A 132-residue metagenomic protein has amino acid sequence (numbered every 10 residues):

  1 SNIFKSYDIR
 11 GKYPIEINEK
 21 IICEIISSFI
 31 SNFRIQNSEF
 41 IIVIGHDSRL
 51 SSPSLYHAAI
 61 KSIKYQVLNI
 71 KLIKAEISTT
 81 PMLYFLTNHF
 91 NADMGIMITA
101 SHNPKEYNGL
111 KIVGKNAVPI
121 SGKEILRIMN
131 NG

Functional and structural regions predicted by a protein language model:
S1-I15: N-terminal amphipathic/basic leader segments beginning at the initiator methionine
G11-N32, I41-G132: Gly/Ser-rich phosphate-binding catalytic loop and adjacent alpha/beta segment that cradle a phosphoryl group at enzyme
